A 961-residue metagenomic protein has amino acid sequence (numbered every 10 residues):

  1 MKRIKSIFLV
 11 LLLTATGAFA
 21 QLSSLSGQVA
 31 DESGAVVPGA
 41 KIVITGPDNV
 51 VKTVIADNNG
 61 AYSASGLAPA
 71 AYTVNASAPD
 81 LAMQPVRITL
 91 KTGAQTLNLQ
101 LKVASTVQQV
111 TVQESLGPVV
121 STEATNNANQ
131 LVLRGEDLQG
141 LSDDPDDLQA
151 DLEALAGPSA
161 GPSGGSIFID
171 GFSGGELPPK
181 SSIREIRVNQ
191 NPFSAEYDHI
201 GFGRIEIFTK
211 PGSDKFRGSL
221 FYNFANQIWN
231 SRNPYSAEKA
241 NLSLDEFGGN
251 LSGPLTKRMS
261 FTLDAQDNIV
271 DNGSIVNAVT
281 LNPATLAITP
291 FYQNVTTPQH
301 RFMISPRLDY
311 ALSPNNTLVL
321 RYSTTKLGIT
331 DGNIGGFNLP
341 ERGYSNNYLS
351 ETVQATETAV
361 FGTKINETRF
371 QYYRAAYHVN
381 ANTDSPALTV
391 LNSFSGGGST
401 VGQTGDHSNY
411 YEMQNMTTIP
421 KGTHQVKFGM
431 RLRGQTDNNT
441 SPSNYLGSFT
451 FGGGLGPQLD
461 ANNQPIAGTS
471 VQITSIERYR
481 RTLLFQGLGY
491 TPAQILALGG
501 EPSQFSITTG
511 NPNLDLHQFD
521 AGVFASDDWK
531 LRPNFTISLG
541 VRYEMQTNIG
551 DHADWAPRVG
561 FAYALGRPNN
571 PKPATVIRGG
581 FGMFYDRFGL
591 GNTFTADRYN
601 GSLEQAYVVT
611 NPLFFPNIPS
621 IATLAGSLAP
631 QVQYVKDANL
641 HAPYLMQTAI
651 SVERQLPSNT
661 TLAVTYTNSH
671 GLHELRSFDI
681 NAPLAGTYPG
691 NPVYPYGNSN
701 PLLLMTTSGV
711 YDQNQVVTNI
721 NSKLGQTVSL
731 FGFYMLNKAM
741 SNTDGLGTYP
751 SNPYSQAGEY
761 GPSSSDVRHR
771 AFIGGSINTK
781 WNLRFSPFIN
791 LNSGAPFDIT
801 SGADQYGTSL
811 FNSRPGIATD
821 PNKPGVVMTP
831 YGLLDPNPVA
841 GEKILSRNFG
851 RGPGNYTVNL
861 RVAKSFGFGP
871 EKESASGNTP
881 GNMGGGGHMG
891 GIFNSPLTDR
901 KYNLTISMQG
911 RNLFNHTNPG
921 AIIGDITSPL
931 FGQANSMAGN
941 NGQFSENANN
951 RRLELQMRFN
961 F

Functional and structural regions predicted by a protein language model:
R3-K5, L9-T122, N126, E176 (+1 more regions): Periplasm-facing N-terminal accessory domains of Gram-negative outer-membrane beta-barrel systems
D80-P211, N226-S236, L242-G253, N268 (+5 more regions): Periplasmic N-terminal accessory/gating domains of Gram-negative outer-membrane beta-barrel systems
R217, A240-G328, S345-E367, Q371-Y372 (+1 more regions): Transmembrane beta-barrel wall of Gram-negative outer-membrane proteins
H300, A311-G522, N698: Replace "related TpsB outer-membrane translocases also match" with "some related outer-membrane beta-barrels such as
Q504, P512, D551, G560-L704 (+5 more regions): Solvent-exposed loop/turn elements at secondary-structure boundaries
A663-P796: Gram-negative outer-membrane beta-barrel transporters
N782-P896, T905: Extracytoplasmic gating/loop element in the C-terminal half of outer-membrane beta-barrel translocons and assembly
R851, F893-Y902, N918-F961: C-terminal beta-signal and terminal closure region of outer-membrane beta-barrel proteins
